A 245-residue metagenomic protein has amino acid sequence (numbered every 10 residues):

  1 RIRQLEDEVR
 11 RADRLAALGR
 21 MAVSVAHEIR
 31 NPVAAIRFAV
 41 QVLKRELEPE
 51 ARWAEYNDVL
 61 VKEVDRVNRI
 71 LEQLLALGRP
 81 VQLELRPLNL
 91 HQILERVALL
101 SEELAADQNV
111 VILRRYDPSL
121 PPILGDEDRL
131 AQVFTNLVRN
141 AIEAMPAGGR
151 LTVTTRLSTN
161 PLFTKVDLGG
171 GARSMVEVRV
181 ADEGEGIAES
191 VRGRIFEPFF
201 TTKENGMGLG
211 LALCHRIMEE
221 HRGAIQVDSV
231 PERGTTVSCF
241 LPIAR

Functional and structural regions predicted by a protein language model:
P80-L83, P122-G125, T202: Conserved micro-motifs of the catalytic ATP-binding
R86-A98, T154-L157: A conserved beta-strand-to-alpha-helix junction within the catalytic ATP-binding
L90, G186-R194: Short helix N-cap motif at coil->helix boundaries in the Bergerat
A106, V111-P121, S158: Conserved catalytic submotifs in the C-terminal HATPase_c
G210, C214: Short alpha-helical Gxxx[C/S/T] motif in the catalytic ATP-binding
M218-E219: Detector for a conserved hydrophobic position within an alpha-helical segment of the HATPase_c
